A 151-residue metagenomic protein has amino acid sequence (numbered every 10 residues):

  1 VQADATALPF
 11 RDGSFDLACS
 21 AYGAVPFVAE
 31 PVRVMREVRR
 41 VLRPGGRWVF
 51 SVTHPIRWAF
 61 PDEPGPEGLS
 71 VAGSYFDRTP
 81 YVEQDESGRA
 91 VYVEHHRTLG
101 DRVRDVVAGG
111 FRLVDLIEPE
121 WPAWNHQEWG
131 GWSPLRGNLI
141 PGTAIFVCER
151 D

Functional and structural regions predicted by a protein language model:
Q2: Conserved residues in the N-terminal Rossmann fold of short-chain dehydrogenase/reductase
T6-L17: A short acidic, Gly/Pro-enriched loop at the edge of an enzyme's catalytic core that lines a small-molecule cofactor
D16-P31: A short SAM/SAH-binding and catalytic strip from SAM-dependent methyltransferases
V32-R47: A short glycine-rich, Lys/Arg-flanked "PGG" loop and its adjoining helix->strand segment in the class I
R47-Q84: Conserved class I S-adenosyl-L-methionine
P80-V82, Y92-I117: Short alpha-helix
Q84-R89, P119-R136: Class I S-adenosyl-L-methionine
G109-F111, W129-D151: Core SAM-dependent methyltransferase catalytic element
